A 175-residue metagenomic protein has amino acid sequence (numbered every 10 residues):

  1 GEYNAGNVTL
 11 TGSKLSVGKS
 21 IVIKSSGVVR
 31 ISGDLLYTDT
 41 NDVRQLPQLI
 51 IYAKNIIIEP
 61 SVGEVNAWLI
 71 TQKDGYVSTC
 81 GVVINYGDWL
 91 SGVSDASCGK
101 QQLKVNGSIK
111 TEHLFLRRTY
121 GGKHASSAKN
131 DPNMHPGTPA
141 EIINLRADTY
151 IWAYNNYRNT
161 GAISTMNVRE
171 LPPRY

Functional and structural regions predicted by a protein language model:
G1-I57, N156-Y175: Primarily marks folded extracellular/lumenal domains of secretory and cell-surface proteins
L46, E59-Y175: Predominantly polar beta-repeat domains that present long G/T/S/D/N-rich surfaces used to bind, process, or adhere
